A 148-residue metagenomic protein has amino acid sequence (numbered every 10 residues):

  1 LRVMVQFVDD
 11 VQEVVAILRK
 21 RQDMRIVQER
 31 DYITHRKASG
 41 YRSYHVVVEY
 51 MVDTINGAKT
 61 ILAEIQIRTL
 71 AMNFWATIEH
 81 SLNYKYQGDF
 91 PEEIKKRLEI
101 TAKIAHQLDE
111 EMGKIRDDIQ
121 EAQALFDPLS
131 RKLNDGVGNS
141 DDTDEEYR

Functional and structural regions predicted by a protein language model:
L1-R2: Glycine-rich, often proline-containing surface loops adjacent to acidic residues and nearby aromatics that form
V5-K114: Long beta-strand-rich cores associated with HINT superfamily self-processing modules
G113-R148: Eukaryotic low-complexity, non-globular regulatory regions
